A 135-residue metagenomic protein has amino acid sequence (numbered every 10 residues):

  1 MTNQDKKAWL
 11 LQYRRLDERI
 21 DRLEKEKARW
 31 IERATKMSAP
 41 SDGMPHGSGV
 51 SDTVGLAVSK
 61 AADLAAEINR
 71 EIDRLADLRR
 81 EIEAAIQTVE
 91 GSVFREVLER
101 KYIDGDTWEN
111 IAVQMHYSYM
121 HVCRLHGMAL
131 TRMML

Functional and structural regions predicted by a protein language model:
M1-T88, L135: N-terminal interaction/assembly modules
I86-V93, H121: Short coil/turn residues that cap or connect secondary-structure elements
E90-D104: Short amphipathic alpha helix immediately N-terminal
L98, V122-C123: Helix-turn-helix DNA-binding helix
N110-V113: Short alpha-helical "recognition helix" segments of helix-turn-helix
H126, M133: DNA major-groove recognition helix of helix-turn-helix
